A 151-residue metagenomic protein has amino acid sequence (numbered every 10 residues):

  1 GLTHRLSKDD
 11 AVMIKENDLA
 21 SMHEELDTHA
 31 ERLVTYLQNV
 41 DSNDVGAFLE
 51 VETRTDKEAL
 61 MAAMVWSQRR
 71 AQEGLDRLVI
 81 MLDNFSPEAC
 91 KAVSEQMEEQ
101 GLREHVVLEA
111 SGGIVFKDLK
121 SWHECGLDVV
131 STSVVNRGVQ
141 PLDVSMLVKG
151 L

Functional and structural regions predicted by a protein language model:
G1-K57, M61-R77, E88-Q96, H105-E109 (+3 more regions): Acidic/glycine-rich phosphate/pyrophosphate-binding loops and surrounding catalytic core that coordinate Mg2+
L82, M97: Active-site core of metal-dependent hydrolases
N84, G112, V134: Short secondary-structure boundary segments
